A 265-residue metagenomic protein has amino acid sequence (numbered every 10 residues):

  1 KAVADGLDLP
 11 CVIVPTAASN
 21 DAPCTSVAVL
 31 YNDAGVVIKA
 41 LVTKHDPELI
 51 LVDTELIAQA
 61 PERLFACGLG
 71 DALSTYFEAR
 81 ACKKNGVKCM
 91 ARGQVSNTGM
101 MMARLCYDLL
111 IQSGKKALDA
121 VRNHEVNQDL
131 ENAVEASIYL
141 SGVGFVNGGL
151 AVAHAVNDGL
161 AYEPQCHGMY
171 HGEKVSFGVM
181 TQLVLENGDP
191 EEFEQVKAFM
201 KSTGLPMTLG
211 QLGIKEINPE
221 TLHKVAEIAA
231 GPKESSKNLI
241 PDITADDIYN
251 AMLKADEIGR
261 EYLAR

Functional and structural regions predicted by a protein language model:
K1-A2, N20-C24, G149, A153: Short glycine/serine/threonine-rich phosphate/pyrophosphate-binding segments that cradle anionic phosphate groups
D5-T98: A glycine/threonine-rich phosphate-anchoring loop and its flanking beta-alpha core in nucleotide/phosphate-binding
P61, A79-V87, N147-G148, L185-E191 (+1 more regions): Short helix-capping/linker segments at secondary-structure and domain boundaries
Y76, R80-K84, A117, T203 (+1 more regions): A short secondary-structure junction motif
M90-L205: Active-site segments that bind and position negatively charged phosphate/pyrophosphate groups
G188-R265: C-terminal charged capping/lid subdomain of soluble metabolic enzymes
